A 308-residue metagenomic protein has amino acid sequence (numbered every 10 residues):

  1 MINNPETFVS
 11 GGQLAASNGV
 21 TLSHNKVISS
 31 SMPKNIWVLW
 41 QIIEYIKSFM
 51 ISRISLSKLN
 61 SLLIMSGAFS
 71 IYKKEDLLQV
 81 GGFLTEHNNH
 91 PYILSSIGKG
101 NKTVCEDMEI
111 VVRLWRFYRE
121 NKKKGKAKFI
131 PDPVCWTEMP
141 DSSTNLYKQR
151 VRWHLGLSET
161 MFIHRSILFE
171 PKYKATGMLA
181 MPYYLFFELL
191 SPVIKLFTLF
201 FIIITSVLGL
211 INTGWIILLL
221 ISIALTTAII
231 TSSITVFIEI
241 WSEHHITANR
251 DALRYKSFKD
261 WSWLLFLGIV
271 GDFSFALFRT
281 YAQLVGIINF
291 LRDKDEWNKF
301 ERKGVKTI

Functional and structural regions predicted by a protein language model:
M1-Y173, F186, G304-I308: Non-transmembrane catalytic domains and loops of membrane-associated enzymes and transporters that build or traffic
P5, L168-T176, G209-I223, F300-I308: Short, highly charged low-complexity linear segments
A68, M178, G214, A228-T231 (+1 more regions): Short alpha-helix boundary/capping motifs
T103-V104, L179, V270: Aromatic-acidic/polar surface patches that form glycan- and anion
N145, Q149-I163, W263-T307: Membrane-proximal soluble regions of multi-pass membrane proteins
F169-Y184, I204: A long, hydrophobic alpha-helical segment
Y183-L291: Membrane-embedded multi-pass helical conduit in multi-pass membrane proteins, especially envelope-biosynthetic
